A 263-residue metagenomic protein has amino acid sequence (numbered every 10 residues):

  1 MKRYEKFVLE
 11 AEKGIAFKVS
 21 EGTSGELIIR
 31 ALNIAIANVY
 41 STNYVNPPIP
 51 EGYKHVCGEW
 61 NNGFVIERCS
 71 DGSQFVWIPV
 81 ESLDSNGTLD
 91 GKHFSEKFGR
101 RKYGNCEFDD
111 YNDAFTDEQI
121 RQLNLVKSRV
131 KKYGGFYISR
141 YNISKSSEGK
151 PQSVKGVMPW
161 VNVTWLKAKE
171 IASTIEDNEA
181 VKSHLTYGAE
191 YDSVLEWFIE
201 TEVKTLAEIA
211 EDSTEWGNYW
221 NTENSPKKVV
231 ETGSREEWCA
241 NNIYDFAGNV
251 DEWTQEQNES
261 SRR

Functional and structural regions predicted by a protein language model:
M1-I34: Short, low-complexity N-terminal tether/leader segments at secretion or assembly junctions of large, surface-exposed
L32-T88, S183: GGW-centered surface loops in extracellular recognition modules
D71-G72, G91, S95-D245: Short aromatic-cysteine micro-motif
V76-I78, Y137-S139, D251-W253: Short hydrophobic-aromatic micro-motifs
E81-D84, N142-K145, E256-E259: Acidic glycine-/aspartate-rich tracts in secreted/extracellular proteins
T88-K92, R262: Short, solvent-exposed secondary-structure boundary/capping segments
W238, F246-R263: Surface-exposed recognition segments
